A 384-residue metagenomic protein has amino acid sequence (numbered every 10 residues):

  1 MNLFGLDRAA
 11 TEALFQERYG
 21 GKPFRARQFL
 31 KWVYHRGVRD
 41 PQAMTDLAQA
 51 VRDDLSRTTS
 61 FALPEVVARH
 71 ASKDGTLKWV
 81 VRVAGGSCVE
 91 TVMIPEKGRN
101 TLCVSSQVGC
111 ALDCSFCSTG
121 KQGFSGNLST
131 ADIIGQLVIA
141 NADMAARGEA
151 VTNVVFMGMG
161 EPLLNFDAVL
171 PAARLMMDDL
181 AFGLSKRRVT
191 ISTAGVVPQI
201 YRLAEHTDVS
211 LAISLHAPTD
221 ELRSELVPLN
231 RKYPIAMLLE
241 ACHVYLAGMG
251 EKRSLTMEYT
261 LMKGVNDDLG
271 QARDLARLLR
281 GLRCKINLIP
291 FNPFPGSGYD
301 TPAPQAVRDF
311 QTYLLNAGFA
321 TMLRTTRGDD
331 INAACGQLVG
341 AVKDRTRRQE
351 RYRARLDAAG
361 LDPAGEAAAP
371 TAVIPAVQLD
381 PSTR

Functional and structural regions predicted by a protein language model:
M1-S87, P95, H243-S254, Y259-R384: Auxiliary Fe-S-binding modules of radical SAM enzymes
F29, T119, F156: A short beta-strand submotif of the Rossmann-like class I SAM-dependent methyltransferase core that lines
A71-S72, S105-S106, S192, S214: Short linear Ser/Thr-Pro motifs
E90: Basic, low-complexity intrinsically disordered segments
M93-I94, A168: Residue-level structural signal for beta-strand termini and adjacent loop
P95-D132, V138: Canonical Radical SAM [4Fe-4S] cluster-binding loop centered on the CxxxCxxC motif and its immediate flanking residues
N141-A317, M322: Conserved AdoMet/S-adenosylmethionine-binding subsite of the radical SAM
